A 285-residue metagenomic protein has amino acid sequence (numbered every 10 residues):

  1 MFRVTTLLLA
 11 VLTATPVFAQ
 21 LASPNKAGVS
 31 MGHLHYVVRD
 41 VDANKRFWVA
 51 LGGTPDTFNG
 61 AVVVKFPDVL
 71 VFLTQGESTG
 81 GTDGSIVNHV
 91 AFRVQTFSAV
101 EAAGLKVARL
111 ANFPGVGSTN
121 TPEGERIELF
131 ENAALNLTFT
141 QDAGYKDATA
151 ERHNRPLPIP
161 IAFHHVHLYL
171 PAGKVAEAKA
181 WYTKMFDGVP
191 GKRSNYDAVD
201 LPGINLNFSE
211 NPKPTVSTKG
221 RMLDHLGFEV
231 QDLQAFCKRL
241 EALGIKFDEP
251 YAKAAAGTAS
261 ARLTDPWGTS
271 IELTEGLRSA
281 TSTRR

Functional and structural regions predicted by a protein language model:
V4-P16: Bacterial N-terminal signal peptides
Q20, L70-E77, D147-H153, N205-K213: Short amphipathic beta-strand starts and helix->beta connectors
Q20-K26, E101-L170, K192-R193, A198 (+3 more regions): Vicinal oxygen chelate
K26-G28, G32-V71, G115-T121, H167-S209: Core segments of cupin and vicinal oxygen chelate
V29-D40, V62-K65, T79-A103, G115-T121 (+4 more regions): Vicinal oxygen chelate
P55-D56, V71-L73, G80-G81, A99 (+5 more regions): Short loop/beta submotifs within extracellular cysteine-rich repeat domains
T79-D83, L135-T138, K213-T218, S279-S282: A short local loop/turn or secondary-structure capping micro-motif enriched for an aromatic residue
A176-K253: Structured core of small recognition/catalytic domains
